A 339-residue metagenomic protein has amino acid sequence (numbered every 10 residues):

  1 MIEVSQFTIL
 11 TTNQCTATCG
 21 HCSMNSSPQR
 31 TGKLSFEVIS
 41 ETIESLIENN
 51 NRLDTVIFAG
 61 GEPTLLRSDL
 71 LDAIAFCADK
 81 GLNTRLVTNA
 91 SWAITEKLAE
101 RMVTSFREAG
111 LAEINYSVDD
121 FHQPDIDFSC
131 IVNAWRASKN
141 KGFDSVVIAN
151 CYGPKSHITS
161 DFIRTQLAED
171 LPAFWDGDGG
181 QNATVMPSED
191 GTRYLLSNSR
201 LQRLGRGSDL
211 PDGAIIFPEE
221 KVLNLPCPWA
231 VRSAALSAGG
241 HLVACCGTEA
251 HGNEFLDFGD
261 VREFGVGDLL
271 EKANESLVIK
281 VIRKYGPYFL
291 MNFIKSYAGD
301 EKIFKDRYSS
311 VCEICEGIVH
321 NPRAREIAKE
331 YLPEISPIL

Functional and structural regions predicted by a protein language model:
M1-N89, A93-R101, I338-L339: Conserved alpha-helical substructure of the radical SAM core
M1-T8, N49, E219-E220, P287-Y288 (+1 more regions): N-terminal [4Fe-4S]-dependent radical SAM core
I9, N13-T16, K221, D306-S309: Processing junctions and N-termini across compartments
C15, C19-C22, C227, C245 (+1 more regions): Short cysteine clusters
I39-T42, D69, A73, R101-S105 (+3 more regions): A general structural detector for well-ordered alpha-helical segments in enzyme core domains, enriched
L46-N50, D79, M102-G110, N133-N140: Acidic (Asp/Glu)-rich catalytic clusters
E108-E113, S117-V243, G247-F264, D268: Radical SAM enzyme [4Fe-4S]-AdoMet core and its adjacent flexible, acidic and glycine-rich loops/tails across
G247-L339: Flexible mid-to-C-terminal extensions adjoining Fe-S/redox cofactors in radical SAM and related proteins
